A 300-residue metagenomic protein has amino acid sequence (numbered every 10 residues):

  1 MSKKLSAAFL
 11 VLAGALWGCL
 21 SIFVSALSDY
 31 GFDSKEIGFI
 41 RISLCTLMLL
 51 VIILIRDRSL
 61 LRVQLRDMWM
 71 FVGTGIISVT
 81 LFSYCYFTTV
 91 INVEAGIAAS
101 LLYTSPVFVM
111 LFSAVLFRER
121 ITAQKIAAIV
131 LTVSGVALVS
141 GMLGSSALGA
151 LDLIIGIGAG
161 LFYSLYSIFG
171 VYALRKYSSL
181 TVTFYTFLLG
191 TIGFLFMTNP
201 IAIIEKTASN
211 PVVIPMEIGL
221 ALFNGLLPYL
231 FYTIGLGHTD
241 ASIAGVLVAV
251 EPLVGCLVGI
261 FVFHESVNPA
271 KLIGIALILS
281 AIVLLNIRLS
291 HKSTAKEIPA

Functional and structural regions predicted by a protein language model:
M1-I40, S145-Y172, E297-A300: Glycine-/small-residue-enriched transmembrane alpha-helix faces in small-molecule transporters and effluxers
K4-L12, E36-I52, G73, I126-L131 (+2 more regions): Hydrophobic alpha-helical transmembrane segments of multi-pass integral membrane proteins, especially transporters
A8, G14, I40, V79 (+4 more regions): Helix-helix packing/entry segments at the starts of transmembrane helices
G18, I76-T80, Y84, V107-L111 (+5 more regions): Hydrophobic/small/kink-forming positions within alpha-helical transmembrane segments of polytopic membrane proteins
S21, L50-G96, L102, L138 (+1 more regions): Specific transmembrane alpha-helical segments of multi-pass solute transporters/efflux pumps, especially DMT/EamA
I42, G141, V213, A249-A300: C-terminal-most transmembrane helix of multi-pass membrane proteins
M48, I53, Y86, S105-V130 (+1 more regions): C-terminal transmembrane-helix exit sites in multi-pass transporters
L49, I121-G141, F194, A270-L289: Hydrophobic transmembrane alpha-helices of multi-pass small-molecule transport proteins
